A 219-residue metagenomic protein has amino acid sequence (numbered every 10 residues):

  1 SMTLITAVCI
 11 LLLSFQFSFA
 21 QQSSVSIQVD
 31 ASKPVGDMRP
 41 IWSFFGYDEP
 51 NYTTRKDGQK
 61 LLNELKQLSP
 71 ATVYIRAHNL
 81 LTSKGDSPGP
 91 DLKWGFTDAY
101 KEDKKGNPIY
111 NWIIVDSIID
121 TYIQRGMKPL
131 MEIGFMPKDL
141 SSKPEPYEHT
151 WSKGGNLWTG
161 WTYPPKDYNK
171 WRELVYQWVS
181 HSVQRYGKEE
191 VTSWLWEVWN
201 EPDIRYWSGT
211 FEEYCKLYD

Functional and structural regions predicted by a protein language model:
T3-Q16: Bacterial N-terminal signal peptides
F19-L195, E212-D219: Non-catalytic accessory regions flanking glycosidase/transglycosidase catalytic cores in CAZymes
P202-E212: Substrate-binding/catalytic cleft of secreted carbohydrate-active enzymes, primarily glycoside hydrolases
